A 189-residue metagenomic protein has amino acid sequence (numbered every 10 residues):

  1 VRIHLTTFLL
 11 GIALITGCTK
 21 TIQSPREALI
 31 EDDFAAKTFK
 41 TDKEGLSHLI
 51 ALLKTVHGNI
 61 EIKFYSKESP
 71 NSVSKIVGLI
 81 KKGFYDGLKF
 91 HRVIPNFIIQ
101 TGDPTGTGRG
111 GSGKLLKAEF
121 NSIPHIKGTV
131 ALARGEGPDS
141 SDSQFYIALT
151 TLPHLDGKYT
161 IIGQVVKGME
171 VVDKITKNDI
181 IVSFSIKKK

Functional and structural regions predicted by a protein language model:
V1-L5: Positively charged n-region of N-terminal signal peptides that target proteins for export
T7-I15: Bacterial N-terminal signal peptides
G17-K189: Cyclophilin-like peptidyl-prolyl cis-trans isomerases
